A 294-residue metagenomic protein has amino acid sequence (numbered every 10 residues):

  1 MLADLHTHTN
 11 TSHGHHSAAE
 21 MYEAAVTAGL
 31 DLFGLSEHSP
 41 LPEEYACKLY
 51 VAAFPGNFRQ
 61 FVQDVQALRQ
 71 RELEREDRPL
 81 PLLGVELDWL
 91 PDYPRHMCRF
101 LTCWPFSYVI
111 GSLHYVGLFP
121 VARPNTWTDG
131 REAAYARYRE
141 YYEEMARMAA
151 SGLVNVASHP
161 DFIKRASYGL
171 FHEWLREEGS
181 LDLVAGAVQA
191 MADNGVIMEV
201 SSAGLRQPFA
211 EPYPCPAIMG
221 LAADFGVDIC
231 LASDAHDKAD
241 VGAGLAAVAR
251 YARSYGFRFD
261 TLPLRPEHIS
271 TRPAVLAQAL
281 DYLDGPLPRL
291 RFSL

Functional and structural regions predicted by a protein language model:
M1-P91, F100-L101, A166, F171-E178 (+3 more regions): An N-terminally biased module of ancient metal coordination in phosphate/nucleic-acid-related enzymes
M1-T9, A18, G29, L170-L294: Charged catalytic cores and adjacent phosphate/nucleic-acid-binding surfaces used for phosphate/nucleic-acid chemistry
T11, F106, G111-F225: Domain-core and long-helix interface of multi-subunit machines
A18-T27, R59-Q66, R95-C98, R139-A146 (+6 more regions): Amphipathic, non-transmembrane alpha-helical secondary structure
D31-L32, S107, N155, R258: Short acidic/polar active-site loop segments enriched in Thr and Asp
G34, I110, S158, T261-P263: Residues embedded in well-ordered beta-strands within globular domains across many folds
L90, L118, P266-S270: A short acidic, often aromatic-flanked loop/helix-cap motif at beta-alpha or helix-coil junctions that lines enzyme
D92-M97, P120-R123: Short, conserved acidic/polar surface loops in the N-terminal third of protein domains
